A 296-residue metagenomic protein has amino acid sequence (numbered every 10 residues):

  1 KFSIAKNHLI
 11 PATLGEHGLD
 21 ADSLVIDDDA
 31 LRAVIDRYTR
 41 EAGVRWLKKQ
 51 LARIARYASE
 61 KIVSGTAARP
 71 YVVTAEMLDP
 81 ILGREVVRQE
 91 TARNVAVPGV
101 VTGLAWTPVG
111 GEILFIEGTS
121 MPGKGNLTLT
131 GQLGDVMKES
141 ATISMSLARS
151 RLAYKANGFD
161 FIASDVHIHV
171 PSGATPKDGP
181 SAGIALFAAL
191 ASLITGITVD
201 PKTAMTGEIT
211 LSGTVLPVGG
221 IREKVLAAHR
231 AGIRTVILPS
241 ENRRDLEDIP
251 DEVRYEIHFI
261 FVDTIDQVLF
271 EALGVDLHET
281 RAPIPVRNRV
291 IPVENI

Functional and structural regions predicted by a protein language model:
F2-A52, Y57-Y71, R151-A163, G196-K202 (+1 more regions): Conserved C-terminal "switch" segment of AAA+ ATPases
A5-K6, I10, L31, A55 (+6 more regions): Alpha-helical structural signal
H8, Y38-T39, E85, A272-D276: Alpha-helix boundary/capping residues
D27, T74, P250: Residue-level signal for threonine
A30-S120, K124-L133: Conserved catalytic-core segments of large NTP-driven translation/proteostasis enzymes
P70, R88-R93, V97-T102, V109-I296: Peripheral, non-AAA+ core regions of ATP-driven protein-machinery
